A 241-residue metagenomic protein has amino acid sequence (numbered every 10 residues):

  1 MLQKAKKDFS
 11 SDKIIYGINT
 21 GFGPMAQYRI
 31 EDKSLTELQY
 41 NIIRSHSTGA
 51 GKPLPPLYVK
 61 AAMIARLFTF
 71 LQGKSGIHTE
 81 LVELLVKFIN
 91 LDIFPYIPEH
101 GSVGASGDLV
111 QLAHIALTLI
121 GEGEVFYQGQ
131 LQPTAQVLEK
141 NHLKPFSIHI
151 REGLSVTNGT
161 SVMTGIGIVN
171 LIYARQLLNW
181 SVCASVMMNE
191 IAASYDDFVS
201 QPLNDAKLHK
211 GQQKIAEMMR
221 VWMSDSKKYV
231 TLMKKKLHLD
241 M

Functional and structural regions predicted by a protein language model:
M1-D12, A65: N- or domain-start disorder-to-order transition segments that initiate the globular core
D8-K13, Y28, G211, I215-A216: Polyanion/phosphate-binding surface patch
P24-L38: Glycine-rich loop at the start of a catalytic domain that most often binds anionic cofactors/ligands
Y40, H46: A short, basic-hydrophobic beta/loop patch
S47-P55, A61-H209: Active-site cavity-forming subdomains of large catalytic enzyme subunits
N189-M241: Accessory "access/gating" subregions that flank catalytic or transport cores
